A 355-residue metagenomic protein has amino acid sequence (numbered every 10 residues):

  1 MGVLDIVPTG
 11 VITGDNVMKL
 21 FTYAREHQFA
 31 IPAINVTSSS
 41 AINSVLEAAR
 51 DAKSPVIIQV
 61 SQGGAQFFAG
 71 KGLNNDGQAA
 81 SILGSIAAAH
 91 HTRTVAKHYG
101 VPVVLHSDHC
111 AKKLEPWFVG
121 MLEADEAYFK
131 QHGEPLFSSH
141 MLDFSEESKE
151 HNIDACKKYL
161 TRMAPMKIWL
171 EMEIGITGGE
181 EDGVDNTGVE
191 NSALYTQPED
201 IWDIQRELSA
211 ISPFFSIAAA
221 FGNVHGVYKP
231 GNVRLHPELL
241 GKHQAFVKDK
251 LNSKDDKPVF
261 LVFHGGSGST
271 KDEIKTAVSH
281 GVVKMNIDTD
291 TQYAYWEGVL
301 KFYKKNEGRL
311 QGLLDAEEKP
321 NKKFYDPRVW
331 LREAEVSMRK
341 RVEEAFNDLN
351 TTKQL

Functional and structural regions predicted by a protein language model:
M1-I31: N-terminal amphipathic alpha-helix/helix-capping segment at the start of soluble metabolic enzymes
D15-Y23, S39-Q78, I82-G100, A111-K257 (+2 more regions): Alpha/beta enzyme core
I31, M166-E173, I211-S216, L251-P258 (+4 more regions): Flexible, glycine/charged-enriched surface loops at secondary-structure junctions
A33-N35, I57-Q59, V104-H106: Short, conserved beta-strand segments within well-ordered enzyme catalytic domains that often line or immediately flank
V36, L105-A111, V259-S269: Glycine-rich beta-to-alpha transition loops that act as phosphate-gripper elements at the mouths of alpha/beta enzyme
N75-D76, L105-S107, E297: Glycine-rich nucleotide/cofactor/substrate-binding loop typically near the N-terminus or early in the first domain
G266-F302: Active-site/pore-lining binding-face segments in mid-to-C-terminal subdomains
K304-L355: Extended, intrinsically disordered, low-complexity segments
